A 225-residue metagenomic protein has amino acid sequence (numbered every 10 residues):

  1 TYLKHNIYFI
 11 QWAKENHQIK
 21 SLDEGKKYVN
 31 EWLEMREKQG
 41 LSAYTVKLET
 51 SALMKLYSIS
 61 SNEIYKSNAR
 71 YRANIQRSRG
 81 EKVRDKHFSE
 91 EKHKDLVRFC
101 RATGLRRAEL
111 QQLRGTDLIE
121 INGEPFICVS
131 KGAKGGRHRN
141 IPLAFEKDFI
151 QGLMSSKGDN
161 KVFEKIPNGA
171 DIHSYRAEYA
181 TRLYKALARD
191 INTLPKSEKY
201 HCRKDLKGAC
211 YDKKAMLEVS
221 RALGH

Functional and structural regions predicted by a protein language model:
T1-R72: N-terminal core-binding DNA-recognition domain of tyrosine recombinases/integrases
L41, E63-E90, K134-F145, G158: DNA breakage-rejoining catalytic core of tyrosine-based enzymes
T45, E49, K92-H93, I172 (+1 more regions): Hydrophobic (often cysteine-bearing) scaffold residues that line and stabilize catalytic clefts of nucleotide/cofactor
R77-R107, C210-M216: Basic, Lys/Arg- and aromatic-enriched nucleic-acid-binding interface segment
R79, Q112-F149: Conserved tyrosine-mediated DNA breakage-rejoining catalytic core shared by Y-recombinases
A108-L113, V219: Alpha-helix N-cap/helix-start motif at helix boundaries, enriched for small hydrophobics
A133-Y179: C-terminal catalytic core of Y-nucleophile DNA break-rejoin enzymes
I166-M216, H225: Short basic/aromatic active-site micro-motif
